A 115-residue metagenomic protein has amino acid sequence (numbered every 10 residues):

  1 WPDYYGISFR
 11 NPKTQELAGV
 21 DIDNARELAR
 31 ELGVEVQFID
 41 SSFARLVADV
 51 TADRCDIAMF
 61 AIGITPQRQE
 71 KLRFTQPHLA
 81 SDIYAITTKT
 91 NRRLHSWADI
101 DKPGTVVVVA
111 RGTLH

Functional and structural regions predicted by a protein language model:
W1-I62, E70: Extracytoplasmic small-molecule ligand-binding "clamshell" domains of the periplasmic binding protein/Venus flytrap
P12, P66-L79: Ligand-binding "clamshell"
Q15-L17, G104-G112: Short beta-strand->loop
D53-R54, S81, P103-G104: Structured helix-beta-strand junction loops
Y84-I86: Residues embedded in well-ordered beta-strands
T88-V106: Flexible hinge/capping segments at coil-to-helix
R92, R111-H115: Short, polar loop motifs at secondary-structure junctions
